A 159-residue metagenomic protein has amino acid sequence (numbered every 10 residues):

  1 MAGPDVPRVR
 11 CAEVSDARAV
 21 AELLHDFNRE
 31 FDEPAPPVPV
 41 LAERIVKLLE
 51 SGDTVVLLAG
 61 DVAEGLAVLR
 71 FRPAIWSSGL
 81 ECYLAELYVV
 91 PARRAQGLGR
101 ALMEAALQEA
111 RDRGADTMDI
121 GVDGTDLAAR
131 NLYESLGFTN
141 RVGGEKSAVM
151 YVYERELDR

Functional and structural regions predicted by a protein language model:
M1-G3: Actinobacteria-biased recognition of intrinsically disordered, low-complexity terminal regions
P7, C11-G79, A85, V90 (+4 more regions): Acetyl-CoA-dependent GNAT
P37, V122-G124: A cross-domain feature marking catalytic cores of carbohydrate-active enzymes and several ubiquitous metabolic/repair
V89, A95-Q108, N131-S135: Conserved acetyl-CoA-binding loop-helix of GNAT-fold acetyltransferases
R100, G124-R155: Conserved active-site alpha-helix within GNAT-family acetyltransferase domains
A110-V122: Conserved GNAT acetyl-CoA-binding A-motif
